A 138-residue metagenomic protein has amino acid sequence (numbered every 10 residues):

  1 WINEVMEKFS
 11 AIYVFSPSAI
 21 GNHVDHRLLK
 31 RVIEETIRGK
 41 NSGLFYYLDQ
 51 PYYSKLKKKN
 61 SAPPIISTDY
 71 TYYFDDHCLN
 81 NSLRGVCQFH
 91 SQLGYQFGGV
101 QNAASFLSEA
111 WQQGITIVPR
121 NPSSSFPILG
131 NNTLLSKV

Functional and structural regions predicted by a protein language model:
W1-R31, E35-G39, V86-Q88, Q101 (+1 more regions): Active-site beta-strand->loop->alpha-helix modules in alpha/beta enzyme cores, enriched in Gly/His/Asp(Glu)
F9, G39-V138: The feature marks non-catalytic terminal segments
